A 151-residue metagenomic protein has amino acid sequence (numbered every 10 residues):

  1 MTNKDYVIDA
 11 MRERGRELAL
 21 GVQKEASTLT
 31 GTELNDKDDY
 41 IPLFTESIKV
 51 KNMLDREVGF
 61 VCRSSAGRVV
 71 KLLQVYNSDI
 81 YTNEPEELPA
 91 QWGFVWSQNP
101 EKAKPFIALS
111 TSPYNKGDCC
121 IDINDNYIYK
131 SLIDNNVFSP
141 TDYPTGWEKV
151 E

Functional and structural regions predicted by a protein language model:
T2-E151: Tryptophan-rich substrate-binding surfaces of secreted polymer-degrading and adhesive proteins
